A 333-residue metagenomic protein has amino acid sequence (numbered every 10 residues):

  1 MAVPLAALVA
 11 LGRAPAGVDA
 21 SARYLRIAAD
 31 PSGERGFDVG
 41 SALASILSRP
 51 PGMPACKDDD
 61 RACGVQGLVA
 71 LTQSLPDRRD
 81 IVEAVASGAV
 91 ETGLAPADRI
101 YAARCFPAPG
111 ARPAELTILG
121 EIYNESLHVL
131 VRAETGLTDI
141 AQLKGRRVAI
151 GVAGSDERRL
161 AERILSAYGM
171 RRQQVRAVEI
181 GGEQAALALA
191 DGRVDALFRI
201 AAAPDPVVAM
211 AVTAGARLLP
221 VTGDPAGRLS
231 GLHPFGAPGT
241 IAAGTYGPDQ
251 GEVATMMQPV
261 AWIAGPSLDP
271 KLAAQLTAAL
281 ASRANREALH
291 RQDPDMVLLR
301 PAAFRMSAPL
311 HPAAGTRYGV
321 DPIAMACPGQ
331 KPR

Functional and structural regions predicted by a protein language model:
A6-A20: Bacterial Sec-dependent signal peptides at the C-terminal "C-region" and cleavage site
A22, G67, R78-D80, S87 (+5 more regions): Extracytoplasmic
A22-R61, N124-D191, F304, A308-A313: Bilobed "Venus flytrap"/periplasmic-binding protein-like clamshell domains and structurally analogous long
E34-S87, E91, P248-Q250: Extracytoplasmic small-molecule ligand-binding "clamshell" domains of the periplasmic binding protein/Venus flytrap
A86-S126, E134, A202-P206: Acidic, polar ligand-binding/catalytic clefts
A97-R99, P107-A108, T135, R171-L268: Pocket-lining segment of extracytoplasmic ligand-binding domains
R147-I164, P234-P309: Ligand-binding clefts/hinges and TM-proximal coupling segments of bilobed small-molecule sensing domains
I180, Q184, D191, A201-A214 (+2 more regions): An extracytoplasmic/periplasmic, membrane-proximal ligand-sensing/linker region
